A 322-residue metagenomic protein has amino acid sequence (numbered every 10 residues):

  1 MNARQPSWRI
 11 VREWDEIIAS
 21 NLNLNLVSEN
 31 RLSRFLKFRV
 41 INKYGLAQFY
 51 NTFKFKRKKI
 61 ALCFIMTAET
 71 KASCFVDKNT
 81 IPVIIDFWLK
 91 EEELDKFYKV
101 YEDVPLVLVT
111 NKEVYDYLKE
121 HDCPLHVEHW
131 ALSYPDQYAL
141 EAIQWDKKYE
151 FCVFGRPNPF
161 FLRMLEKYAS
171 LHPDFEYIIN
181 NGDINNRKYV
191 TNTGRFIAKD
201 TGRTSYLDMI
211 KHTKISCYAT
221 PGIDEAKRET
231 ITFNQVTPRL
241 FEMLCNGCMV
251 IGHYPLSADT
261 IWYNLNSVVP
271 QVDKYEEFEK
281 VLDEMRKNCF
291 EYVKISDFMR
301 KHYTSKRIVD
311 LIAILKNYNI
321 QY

Functional and structural regions predicted by a protein language model:
M1-K58, F64-F75, F87-E102, L106-N264: Nucleotide-sugar donor-binding catalytic core of glycosyltransferases
R12, D95, R163, T204 (+3 more regions): Generic alpha-helical secondary structure signal
K78-I84: Short beta-strand/loop segments at the ligand-binding rim of alpha/beta enzyme cores
A198, Q235, V269-P270, M299-R300: Pocket-edge positions in alpha/beta enzyme catalytic cores
P221, E279-R286: Regular secondary-structure segments
T260-V281: Change "using UDP/GDP/dTDP sugars" to "using nucleotide sugars
D273, D283-Y322: A charged, aromatic-enriched C-terminal amphipathic alpha-helix characteristic of glycosyltransferases across folds
